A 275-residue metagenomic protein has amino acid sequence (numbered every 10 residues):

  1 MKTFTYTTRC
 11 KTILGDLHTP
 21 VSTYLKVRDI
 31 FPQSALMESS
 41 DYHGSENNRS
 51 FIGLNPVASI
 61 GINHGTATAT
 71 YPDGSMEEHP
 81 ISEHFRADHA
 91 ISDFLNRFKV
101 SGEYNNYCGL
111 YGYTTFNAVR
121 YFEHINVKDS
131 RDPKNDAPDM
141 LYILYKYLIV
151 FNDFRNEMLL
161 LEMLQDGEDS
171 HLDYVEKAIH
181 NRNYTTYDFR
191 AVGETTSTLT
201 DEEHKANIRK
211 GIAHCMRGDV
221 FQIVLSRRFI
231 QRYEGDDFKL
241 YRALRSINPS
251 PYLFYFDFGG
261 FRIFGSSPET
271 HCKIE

Functional and structural regions predicted by a protein language model:
M1-E275: Extended alpha-helical targeting/anchoring segments, especially N-terminal organellar/secretory targeting helices
